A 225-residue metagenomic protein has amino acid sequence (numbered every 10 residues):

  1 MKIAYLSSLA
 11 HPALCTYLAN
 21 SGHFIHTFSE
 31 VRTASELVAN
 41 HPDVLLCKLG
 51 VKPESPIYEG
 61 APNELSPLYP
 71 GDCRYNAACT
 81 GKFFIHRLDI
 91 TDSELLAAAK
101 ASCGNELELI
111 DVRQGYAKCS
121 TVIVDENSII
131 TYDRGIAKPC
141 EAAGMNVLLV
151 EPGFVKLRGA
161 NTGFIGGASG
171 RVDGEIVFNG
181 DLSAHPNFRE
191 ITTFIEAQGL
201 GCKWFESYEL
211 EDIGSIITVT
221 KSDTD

Functional and structural regions predicted by a protein language model:
M1-D225: Histidine/cysteine-enriched polar flanking segments
